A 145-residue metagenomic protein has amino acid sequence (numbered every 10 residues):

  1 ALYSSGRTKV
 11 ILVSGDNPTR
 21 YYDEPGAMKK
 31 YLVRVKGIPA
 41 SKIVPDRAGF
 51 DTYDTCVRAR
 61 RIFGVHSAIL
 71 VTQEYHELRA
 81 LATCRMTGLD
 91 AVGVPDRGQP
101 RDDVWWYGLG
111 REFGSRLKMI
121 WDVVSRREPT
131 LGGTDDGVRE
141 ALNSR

Functional and structural regions predicted by a protein language model:
A1-L109: A structural signal for short, hydrophobic/glycine-enriched beta-strand patches
V92, G114-W121, G137-N143: A general structural signal for short secondary-structure boundary/capping elements
W106-E128: A transmembrane-helix-recognition feature enriched in membrane-embedded lipid enzymes and envelope glyco-/phospholipid
S125-R145: The feature marks non-catalytic terminal segments
